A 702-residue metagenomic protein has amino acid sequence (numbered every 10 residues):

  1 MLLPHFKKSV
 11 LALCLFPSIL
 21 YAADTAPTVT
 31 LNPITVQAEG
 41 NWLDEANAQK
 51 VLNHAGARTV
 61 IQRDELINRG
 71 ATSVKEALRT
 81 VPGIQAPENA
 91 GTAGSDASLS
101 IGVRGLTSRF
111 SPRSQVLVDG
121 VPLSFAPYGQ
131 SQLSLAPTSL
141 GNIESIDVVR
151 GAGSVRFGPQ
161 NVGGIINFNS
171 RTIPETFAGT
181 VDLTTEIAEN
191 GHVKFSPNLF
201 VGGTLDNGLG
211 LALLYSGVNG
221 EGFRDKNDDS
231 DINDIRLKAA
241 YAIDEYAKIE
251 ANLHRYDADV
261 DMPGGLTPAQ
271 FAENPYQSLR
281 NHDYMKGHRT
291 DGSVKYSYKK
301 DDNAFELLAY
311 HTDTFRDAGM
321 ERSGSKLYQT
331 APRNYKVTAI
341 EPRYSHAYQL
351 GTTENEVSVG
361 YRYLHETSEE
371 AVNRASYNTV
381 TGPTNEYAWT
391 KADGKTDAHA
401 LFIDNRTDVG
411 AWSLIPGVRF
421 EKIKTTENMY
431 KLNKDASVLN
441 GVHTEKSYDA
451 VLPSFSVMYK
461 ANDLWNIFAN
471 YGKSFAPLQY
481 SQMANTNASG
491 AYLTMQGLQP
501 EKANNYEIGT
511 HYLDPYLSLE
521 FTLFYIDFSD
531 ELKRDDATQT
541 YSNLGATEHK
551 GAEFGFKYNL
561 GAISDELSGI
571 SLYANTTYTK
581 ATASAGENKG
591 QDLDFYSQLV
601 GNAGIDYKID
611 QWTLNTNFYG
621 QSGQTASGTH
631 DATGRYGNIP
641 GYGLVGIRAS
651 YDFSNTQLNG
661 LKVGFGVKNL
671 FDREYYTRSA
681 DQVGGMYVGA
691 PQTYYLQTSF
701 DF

Functional and structural regions predicted by a protein language model:
L43, K50, K75, R79-P122: Extracytoplasmic beta-strand/coil segments of soluble accessory domains associated with Gram-negative outer-membrane
V74-A77, S100-G105, S114-D119, L133-S139 (+3 more regions): N-terminal periplasmic accessory domains that precede and gate Gram-negative outer-membrane beta-barrel machines
V121-R150, L237: Short acidic/polar hinge/loop motifs at secondary-structure boundaries that mediate gating or recognition
T180, G191-P263, Y284-K295, H346 (+2 more regions): Transmembrane beta-barrel wall of Gram-negative outer-membrane proteins
L199, K295-K300, A304-M320, K460 (+3 more regions): Membrane-embedded beta-barrel scaffold of Gram-negative outer-membrane proteins
D244-Y246, L253, A347-E366, A392-D527 (+1 more regions): Structural signature of Gram-negative outer-membrane beta-barrels, strongest in the C-terminal barrel of TonB-dependent
A318-M320, T390, M429, V438-K446 (+6 more regions): Outer-membrane beta-barrel domain signature, especially the mid-to-C-terminal portions of large Gram-negative OMP
Y344-A347, G351-E354, D408-L414, K422-I423 (+5 more regions): Gram-negative outer-membrane beta-barrel transporters
